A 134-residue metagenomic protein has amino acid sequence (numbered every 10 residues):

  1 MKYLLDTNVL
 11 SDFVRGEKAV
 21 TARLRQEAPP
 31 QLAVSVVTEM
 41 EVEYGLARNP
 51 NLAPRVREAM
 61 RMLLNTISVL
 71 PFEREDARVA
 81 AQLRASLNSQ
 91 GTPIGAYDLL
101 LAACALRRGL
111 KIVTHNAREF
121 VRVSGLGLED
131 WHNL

Functional and structural regions predicted by a protein language model:
M1, A102, L106-L134: Acidic, PIN/NYN-like endoribonuclease modules and their adjacent C-terminal/linker elements
M1-S35, L46-M62, Q82, S89 (+1 more regions): Short, well-structured N-terminal submotif of metal-dependent ribonuclease cores
D6, S35, I94-G95, N116: Histidine- and aromatic-rich ligand-binding microenvironments
D6-T7, V20, V42, A80 (+2 more regions): Generic structural signal for small/hydrophobic residues in well-ordered secondary structure, especially within
V9-L10, T38, D76, R118-E119: Alpha-helix capping/helix-boundary segments
E58, S68-V113: Active-site neighborhoods of divalent-metal-dependent phosphate/nucleic-acid chemistry enzymes
